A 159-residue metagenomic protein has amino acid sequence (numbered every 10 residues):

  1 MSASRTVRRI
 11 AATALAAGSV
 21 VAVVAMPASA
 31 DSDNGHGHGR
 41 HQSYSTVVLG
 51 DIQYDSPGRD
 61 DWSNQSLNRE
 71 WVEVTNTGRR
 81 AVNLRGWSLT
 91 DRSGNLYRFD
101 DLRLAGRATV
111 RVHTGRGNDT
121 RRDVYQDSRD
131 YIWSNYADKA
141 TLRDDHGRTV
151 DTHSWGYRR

Functional and structural regions predicted by a protein language model:
S2-A3, R8-G18, V24-L84, Y131-N135 (+1 more regions): A structural motif detector for short, solvent-exposed N-terminal "entry" segments of globular domains
T77, R92, G106, D145-H146: Short, ordered coil/turn segments that flank beta-strands lining enzyme active or ligand-binding pockets
R79-N95: Short acidic, flexible loop segments centered on an aromatic residue
G94-D127: Intrinsically disordered, low-complexity Pro/Gly/Ser/Thr-rich segments with frequent PxxP/GP/PP motifs and embedded
D119-R159: Terminal connector regions
